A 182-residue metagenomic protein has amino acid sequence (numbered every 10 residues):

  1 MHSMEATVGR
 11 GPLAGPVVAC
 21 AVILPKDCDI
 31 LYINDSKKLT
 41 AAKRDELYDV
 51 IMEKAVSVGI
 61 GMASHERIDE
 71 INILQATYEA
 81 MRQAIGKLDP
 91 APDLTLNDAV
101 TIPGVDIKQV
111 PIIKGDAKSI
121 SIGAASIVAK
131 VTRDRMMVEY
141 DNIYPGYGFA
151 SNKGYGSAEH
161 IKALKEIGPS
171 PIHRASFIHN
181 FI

Functional and structural regions predicted by a protein language model:
M1-I182: RNase H-like, Mg2+-dependent phosphodiesterase core, and more generally RNA phosphate-backbone-engaging helix-loop
